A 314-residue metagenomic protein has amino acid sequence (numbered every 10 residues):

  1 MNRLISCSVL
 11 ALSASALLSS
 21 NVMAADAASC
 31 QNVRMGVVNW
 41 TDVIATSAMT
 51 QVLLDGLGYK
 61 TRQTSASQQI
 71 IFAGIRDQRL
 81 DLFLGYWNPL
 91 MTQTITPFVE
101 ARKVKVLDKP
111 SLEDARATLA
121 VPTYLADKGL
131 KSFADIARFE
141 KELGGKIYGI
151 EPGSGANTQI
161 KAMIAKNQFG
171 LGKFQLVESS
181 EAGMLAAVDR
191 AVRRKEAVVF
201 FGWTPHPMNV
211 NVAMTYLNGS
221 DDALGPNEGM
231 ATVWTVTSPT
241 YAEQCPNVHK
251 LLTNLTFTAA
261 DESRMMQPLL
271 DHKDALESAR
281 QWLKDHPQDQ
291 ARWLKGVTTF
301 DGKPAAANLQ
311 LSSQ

Functional and structural regions predicted by a protein language model:
M23-R34, D55, R138-G144, D289-L294 (+1 more regions): Immediate post-signal peptide segment of exported/extracytoplasmic ligand-binding proteins
A27-D42, Y59-T64, G144-Y148, L252: Short, well-ordered beta-strand elements
S47, S67-R102, G183, A187 (+1 more regions): Pocket-flanking alpha-helical
T50-L57, K141-F174, K284: Ligand-binding cleft/hinge of the Venus flytrap
L80-G85, G155-D221: Ligand-binding pocket segment of bilobal, Venus flytrap-like solute-binding proteins
K103-P152: A conserved helix-loop-strand patch within extracytoplasmic ligand-binding domains of the periplasmic binding
R116-A126, M230-Q244, Q267-P268: A bilobed periplasmic-binding-protein/Venus flytrap-type ligand-binding module shared by bacterial periplasmic
L255-Q314: C-terminal functional modules
